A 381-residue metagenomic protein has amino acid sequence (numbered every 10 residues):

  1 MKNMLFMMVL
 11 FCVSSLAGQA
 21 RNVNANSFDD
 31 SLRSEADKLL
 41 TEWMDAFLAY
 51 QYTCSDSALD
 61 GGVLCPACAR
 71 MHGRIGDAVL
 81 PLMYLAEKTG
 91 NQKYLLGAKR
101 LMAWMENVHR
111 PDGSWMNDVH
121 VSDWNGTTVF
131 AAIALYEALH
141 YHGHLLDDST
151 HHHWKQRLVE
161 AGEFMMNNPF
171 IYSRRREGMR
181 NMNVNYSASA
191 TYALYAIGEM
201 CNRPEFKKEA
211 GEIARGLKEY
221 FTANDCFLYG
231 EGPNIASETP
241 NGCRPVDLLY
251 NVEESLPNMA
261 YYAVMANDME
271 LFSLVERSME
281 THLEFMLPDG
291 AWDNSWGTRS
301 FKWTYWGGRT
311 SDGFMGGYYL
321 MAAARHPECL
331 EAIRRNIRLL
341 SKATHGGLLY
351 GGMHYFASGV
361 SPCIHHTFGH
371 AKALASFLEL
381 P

Functional and structural regions predicted by a protein language model:
M4-V13: Sec-dependent N-terminal signal peptides
V13-Q19: C-terminal segment of classical bacterial N-terminal signal peptides
A20-D77, Y84-W115, V159, E163-M166: Low-complexity, Ser/Thr/Pro/Gly-enriched N-terminal "stalk/linker" regions
A20-S57, L145, E160, F164 (+4 more regions): Terminal, non-catalytic domain-edge segments
E35, L39, L59-P66, V119 (+3 more regions): Active-site lining segments of carbohydrate-active enzymes
V63-A86, D123-Y141, M182-E199, S237 (+3 more regions): Well-ordered alpha-helical segments within folded domains of soluble proteins
Y94-L95, T150-H151, C329-L330: Membrane-interfacial loop-to-transmembrane alpha-helix junctions, especially the N-terminal start
N224-F227, M286-S295: Catalytic cores of carbohydrate-active enzymes
